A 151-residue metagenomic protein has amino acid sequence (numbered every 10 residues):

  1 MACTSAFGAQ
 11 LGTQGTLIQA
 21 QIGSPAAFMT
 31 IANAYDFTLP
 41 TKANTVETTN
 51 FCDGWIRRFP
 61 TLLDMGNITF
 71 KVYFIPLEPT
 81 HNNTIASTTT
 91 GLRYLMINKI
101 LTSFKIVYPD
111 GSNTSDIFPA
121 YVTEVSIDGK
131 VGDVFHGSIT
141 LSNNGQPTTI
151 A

Functional and structural regions predicted by a protein language model:
A2-I75, I117-V134: Solvent-exposed edge beta-strands and adjacent loop segments that serve as assembly or binding interfaces
A27-A32, H81-N83, A151: A short, polar/proline- and glycine-enriched secondary-structure boundary/capping micro-motif
A32, K105-A151: Short beta-strand and beta-hairpin "edge-sheet" elements
M65, L77, T140-N143: Amphipathic, positively biased hydrophobic alpha-helical segments used for protein targeting and membrane insertion
F74-E78, Q146-P147: Acidic glycine-/aspartate-rich tracts in secreted/extracellular proteins
T80-P119: Short, acidic/charged, Gly/Pro-enriched secondary-structure junctions
